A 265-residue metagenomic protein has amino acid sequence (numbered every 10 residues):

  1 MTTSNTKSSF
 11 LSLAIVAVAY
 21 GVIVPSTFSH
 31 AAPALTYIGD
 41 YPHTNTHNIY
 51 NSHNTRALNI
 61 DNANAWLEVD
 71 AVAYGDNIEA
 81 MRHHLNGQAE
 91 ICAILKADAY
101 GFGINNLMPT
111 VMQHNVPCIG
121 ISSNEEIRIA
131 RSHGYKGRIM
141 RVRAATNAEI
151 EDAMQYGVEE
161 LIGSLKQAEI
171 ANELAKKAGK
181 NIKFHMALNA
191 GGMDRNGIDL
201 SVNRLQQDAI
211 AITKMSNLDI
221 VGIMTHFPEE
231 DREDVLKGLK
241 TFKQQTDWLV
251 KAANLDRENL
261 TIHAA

Functional and structural regions predicted by a protein language model:
T2-L13: Bacterial N-terminal signal peptides that target proteins for export
Y20-F28: C-terminal segment of classical bacterial N-terminal signal peptides
S29-A34: Boundary at the C-terminal end of the N-terminal hydrophobic targeting segment
Y37-Y41: General marker for long, soluble alpha-helical cores
P42-Y50: N-terminal amphipathic/basic leader segments beginning at the initiator methionine
H53-N54: Non-catalytic propeptide/linker segments at domain boundaries
I60-D61, A65-E68, A73-G75, G87-T261: Active-site-proximal beta-alpha core segment in soluble small-molecule metabolic enzymes
H263-A265: Polyanion-binding loop/helix "lid" in catalytic or ligand-binding cores
